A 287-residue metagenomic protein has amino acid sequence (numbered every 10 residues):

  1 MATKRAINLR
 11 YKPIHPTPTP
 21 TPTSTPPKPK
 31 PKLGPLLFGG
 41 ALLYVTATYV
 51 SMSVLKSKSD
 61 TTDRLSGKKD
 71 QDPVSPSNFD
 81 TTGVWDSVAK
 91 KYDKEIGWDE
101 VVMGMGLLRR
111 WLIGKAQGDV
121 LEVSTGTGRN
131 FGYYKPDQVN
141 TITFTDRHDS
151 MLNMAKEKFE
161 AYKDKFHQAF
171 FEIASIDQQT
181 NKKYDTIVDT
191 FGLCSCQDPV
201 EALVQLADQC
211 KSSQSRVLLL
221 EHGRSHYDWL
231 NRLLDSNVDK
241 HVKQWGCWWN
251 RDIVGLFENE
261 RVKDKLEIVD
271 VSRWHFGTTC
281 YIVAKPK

Functional and structural regions predicted by a protein language model:
S24-T62: Single-pass hydrophobic alpha-helical transmembrane segments typical of small organelle membrane proteins
Y49-A116, R129, L234-D235, D239: Conserved class I S-adenosyl-L-methionine
E95-D99, L218-Y281: C-terminal alpha-helical "lid/dimerization" subdomain adjacent to the S-adenosyl-L-methionine
D119-Q178: Class I SAM-dependent methyltransferase SAM/SAH-binding core
D146-R147, D198, H222: Short beta->alpha hinge that forms the Motif I/post-I loop of the SAM-binding pocket
D177-I187: A short acidic, Gly/Pro-enriched loop at the edge of an enzyme's catalytic core that lines a small-molecule cofactor
D185-P199: A short SAM/SAH-binding and catalytic strip from SAM-dependent methyltransferases
V200-S215: A short glycine-rich, Lys/Arg-flanked "PGG" loop and its adjoining helix->strand segment in the class I
